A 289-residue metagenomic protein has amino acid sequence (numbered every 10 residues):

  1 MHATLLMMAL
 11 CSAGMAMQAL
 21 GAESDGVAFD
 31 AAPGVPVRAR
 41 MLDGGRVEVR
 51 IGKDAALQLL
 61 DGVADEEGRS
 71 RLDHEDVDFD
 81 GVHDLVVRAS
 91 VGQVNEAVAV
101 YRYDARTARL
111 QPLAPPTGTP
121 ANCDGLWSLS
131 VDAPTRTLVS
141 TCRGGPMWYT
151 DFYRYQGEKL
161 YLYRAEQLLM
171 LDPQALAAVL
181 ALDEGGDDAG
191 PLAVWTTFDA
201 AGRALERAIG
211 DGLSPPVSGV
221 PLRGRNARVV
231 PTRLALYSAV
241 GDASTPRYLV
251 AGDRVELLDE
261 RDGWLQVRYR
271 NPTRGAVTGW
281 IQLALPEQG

Functional and structural regions predicted by a protein language model:
G14-A19: N-terminal signal peptide c-region/cleavage motif recognized by signal peptidases
L20-S70: Terminal domain-start segments
P36-R38, D78-A89, P134-T141: Acidic/hydrophobic-patterned starts of short beta strands in beta-sheet-rich repeat architectures
D76-D78, A105: Calcium-coordinating acidic loop motifs
Q93-V100, M147-F152: Structural motif
R109-D211: Short aromatic loop motif centered on NTY/YTY
A181-A235, D242, Y248-A251, L258-R261 (+1 more regions): SH3-family beta-barrel domains
G252, L265-R270: SH3/SH3-like beta-barrel fold
